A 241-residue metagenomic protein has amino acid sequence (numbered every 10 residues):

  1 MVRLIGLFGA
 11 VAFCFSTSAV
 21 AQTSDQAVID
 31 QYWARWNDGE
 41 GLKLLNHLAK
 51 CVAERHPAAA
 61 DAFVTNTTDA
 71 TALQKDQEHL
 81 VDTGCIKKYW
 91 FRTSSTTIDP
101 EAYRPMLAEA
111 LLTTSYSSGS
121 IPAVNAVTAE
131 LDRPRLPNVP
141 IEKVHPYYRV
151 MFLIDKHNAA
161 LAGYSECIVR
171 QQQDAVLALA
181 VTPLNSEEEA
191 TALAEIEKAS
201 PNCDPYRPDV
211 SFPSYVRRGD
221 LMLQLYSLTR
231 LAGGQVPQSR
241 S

Functional and structural regions predicted by a protein language model:
M1-L7: Bacterial N-terminal signal peptides that target proteins for export
F8-G9, A19: Cleavable N-terminal signal peptides
C14-S18: N-terminal signal peptide c-region/cleavage motif recognized by signal peptidases
Q22-G119: N-terminal Sec/ER secretory leader and immediately downstream segment of secreted/extracellular precursors
G39, E54, A58-T65, F152-D155 (+5 more regions): Surface-exposed, polar/charged faces of alpha-helical domains in mature secreted/periplasmic/lumenal proteins
A59-A62, R92-E101, A175-A178, D209-G219: Extracellular/mature segments of secreted proteins
R104, A108-P183: Extended amphipathic alpha-helical interaction segments
E188-S241: A cross-kingdom marker for long, charged
